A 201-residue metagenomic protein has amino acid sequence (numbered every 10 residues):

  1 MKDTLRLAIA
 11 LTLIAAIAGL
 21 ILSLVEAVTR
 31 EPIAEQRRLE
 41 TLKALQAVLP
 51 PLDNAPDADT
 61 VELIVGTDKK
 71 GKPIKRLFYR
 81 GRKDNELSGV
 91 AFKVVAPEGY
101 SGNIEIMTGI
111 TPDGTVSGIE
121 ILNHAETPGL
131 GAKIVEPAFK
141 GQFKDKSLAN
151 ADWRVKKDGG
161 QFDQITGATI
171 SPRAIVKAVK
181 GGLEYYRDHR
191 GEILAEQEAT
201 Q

Functional and structural regions predicted by a protein language model:
K2-Q201: Flexible, solvent-exposed loop/hinge segments and secondary-structure transition points
